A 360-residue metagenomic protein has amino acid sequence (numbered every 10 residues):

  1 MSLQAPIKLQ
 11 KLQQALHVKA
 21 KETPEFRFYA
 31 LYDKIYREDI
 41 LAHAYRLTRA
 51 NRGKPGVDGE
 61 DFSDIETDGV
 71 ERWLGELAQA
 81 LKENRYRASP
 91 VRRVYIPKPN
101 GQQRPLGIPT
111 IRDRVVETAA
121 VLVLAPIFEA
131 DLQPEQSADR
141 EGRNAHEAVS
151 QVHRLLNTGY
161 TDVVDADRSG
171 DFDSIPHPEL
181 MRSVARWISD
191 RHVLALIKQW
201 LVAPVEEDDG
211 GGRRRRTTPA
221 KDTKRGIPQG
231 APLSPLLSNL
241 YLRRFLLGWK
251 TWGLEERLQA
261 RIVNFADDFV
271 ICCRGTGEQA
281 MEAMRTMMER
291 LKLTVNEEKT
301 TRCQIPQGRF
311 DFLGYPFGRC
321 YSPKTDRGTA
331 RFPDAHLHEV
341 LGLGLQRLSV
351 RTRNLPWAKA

Functional and structural regions predicted by a protein language model:
M1-E71: Non-catalytic, polymerase-adjacent accessory regions of viral genome-replication enzymes
R27, L31, L47, D61 (+4 more regions): A general alpha-helix detector
E66, T110, I271-G275: Short beta-strand-to-loop capping motifs
W73-E76, A80-Y95, P99, V123 (+2 more regions): Conserved polymerase palm-domain catalytic core
P105-T110, D326: Conserved phosphate-binding loops in nucleotide/dinucleotide-binding enzymes
V116-E117, D173-I175, L313, C320-Y321: Short helix/loop capping segments that flank catalytic or ligand/cofactor-binding pockets
A120: Nucleotide/phosphate-binding loop and acidic/charged catalytic motifs in nucleotide-binding or -utilizing enzymes
K198-V202, E206-G211, L291-A360: A conserved non-catalytic segment of reverse transcriptases and RNA-directed RNA polymerases corresponding to the late
